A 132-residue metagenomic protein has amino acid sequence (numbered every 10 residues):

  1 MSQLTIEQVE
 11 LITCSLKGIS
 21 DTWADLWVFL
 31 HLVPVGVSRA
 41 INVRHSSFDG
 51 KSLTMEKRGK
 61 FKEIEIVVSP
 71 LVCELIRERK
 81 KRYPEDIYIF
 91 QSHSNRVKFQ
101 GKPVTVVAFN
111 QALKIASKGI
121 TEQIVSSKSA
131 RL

Functional and structural regions predicted by a protein language model:
M1-L11, K60-L71, P84-I87: DNA breakage-rejoining catalytic core of tyrosine-based enzymes
S2-V37: Basic, Lys/Arg- and aromatic-enriched nucleic-acid-binding interface segment
V9, P70-Q123: Active-site/catalytic core of tyrosine-dependent DNA strand-transfer enzymes
T13-K17, K57-R58, R79, T121: N-terminal core-binding DNA-recognition domain of tyrosine recombinases/integrases
G18-I19, W23, N110-L132: Short, basic (Lys/Arg/His-rich) helix/loop patches that form interaction surfaces in the mid-to-C-terminal regions
T22, V35-S38, I64, R77 (+1 more regions): Short, cationic motifs built from Arg/Lys/His that form the positively charged side of catalytic pockets
V33, N42-L75: Conserved tyrosine-mediated DNA breakage-rejoining catalytic core shared by Y-recombinases
R39-I41, V125-S126: Active-site-proximal segment of tyrosine recombinases
